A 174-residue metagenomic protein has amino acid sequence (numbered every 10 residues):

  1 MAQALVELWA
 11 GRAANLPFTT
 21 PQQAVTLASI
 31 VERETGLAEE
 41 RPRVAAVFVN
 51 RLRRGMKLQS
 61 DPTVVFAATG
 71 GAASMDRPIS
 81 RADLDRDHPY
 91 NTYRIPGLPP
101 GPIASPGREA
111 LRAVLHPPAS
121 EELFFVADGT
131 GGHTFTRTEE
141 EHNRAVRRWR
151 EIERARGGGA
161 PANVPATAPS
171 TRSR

Functional and structural regions predicted by a protein language model:
M1-R174: Bacterial extracytoplasmic/cell-wall-associated proteins, especially those involved in peptidoglycan
